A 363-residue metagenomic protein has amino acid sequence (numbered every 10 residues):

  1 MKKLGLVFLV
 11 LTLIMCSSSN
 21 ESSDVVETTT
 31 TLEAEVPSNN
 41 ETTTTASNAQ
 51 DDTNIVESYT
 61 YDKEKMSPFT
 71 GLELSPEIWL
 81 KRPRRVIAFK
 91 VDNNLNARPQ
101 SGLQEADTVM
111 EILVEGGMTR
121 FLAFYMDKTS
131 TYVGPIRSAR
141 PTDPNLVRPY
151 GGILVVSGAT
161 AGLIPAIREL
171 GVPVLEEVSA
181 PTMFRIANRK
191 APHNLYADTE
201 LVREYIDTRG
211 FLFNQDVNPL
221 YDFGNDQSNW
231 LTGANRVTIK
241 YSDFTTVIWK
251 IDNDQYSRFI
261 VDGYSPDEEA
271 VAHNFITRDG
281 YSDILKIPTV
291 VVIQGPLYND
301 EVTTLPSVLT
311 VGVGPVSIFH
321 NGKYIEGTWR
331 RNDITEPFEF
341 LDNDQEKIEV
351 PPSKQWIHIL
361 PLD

Functional and structural regions predicted by a protein language model:
M1-L4: Positively charged n-region of N-terminal signal peptides that target proteins for export
L6-V10: Hydrophobic helical h-region of N-terminal Sec-dependent signal peptides in bacterial secretory/periplasmic proteins
T12-S17: C-terminal motif of bacterial Sec signal peptides marking the signal peptidase cleavage site
S19-E21: Extracytoplasmic/periplasmic terminal helices and flexible tails
V25-S47: Extracellular mucin-like PTS domains
L32, A46-M110, E115-D363: A surface/extracellular/periplasmic glyco- and lipid-processing/surface-interacting theme
